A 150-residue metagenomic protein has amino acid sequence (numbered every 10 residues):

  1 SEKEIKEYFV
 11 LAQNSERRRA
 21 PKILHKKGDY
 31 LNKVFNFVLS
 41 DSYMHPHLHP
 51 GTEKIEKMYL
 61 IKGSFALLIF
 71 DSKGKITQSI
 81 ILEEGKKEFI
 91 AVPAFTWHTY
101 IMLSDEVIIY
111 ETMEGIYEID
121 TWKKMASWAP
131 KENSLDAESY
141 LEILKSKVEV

Functional and structural regions predicted by a protein language model:
S1-N32, S79-E83, E138-V150: A short, N-terminal "cap"/entry segment at the start of jelly-roll beta-barrel domains of the cupin/DSBH fold
R18, F35-K54: Conserved short histidine dyad/triad with adjacent acidic residue
V34-N36, I55-L60, I90, Y100: His/acidic/aromatic-lined binding-pocket segments of jelly-roll/cupin-type domains and related regulatory beta-sandwich
P46-H47, L67-I69, I90-V92, H98-L103 (+1 more regions): Short beta-strand His + acidic residue motifs that chelate non-heme Fe in jelly-roll/DSBH and cupin folds
H47, E56-Y59, T77-I80, E111 (+1 more regions): A short, polar/proline- and glycine-enriched secondary-structure boundary/capping micro-motif
E53-S72: Glycine- and acidic-residue-biased ligand/ion/polar-headgroup-sensing regions
K57, D71-F95: Short acidic-glycine-tyrosine-enriched beta hairpin
K75, T99-V150: Double-stranded beta-helix
